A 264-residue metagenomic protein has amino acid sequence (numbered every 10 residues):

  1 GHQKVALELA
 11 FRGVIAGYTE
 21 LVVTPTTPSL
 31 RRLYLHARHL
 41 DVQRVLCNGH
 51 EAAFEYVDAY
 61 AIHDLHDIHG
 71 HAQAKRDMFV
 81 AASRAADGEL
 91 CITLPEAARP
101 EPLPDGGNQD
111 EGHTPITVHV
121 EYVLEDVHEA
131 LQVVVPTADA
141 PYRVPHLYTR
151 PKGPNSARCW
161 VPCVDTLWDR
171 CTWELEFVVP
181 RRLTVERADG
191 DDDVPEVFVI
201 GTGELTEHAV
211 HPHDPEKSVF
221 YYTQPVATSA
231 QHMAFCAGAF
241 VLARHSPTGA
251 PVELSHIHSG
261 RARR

Functional and structural regions predicted by a protein language model:
G1-R264: Acidic/His-enriched low-complexity segments
